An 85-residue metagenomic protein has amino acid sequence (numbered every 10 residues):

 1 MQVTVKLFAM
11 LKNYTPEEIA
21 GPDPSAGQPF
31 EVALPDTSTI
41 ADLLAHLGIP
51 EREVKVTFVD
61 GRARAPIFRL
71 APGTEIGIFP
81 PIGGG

Functional and structural regions predicted by a protein language model:
M1-G84: Ubiquitin-like/PB1-type beta-grasp interaction modules and other compact soluble beta-rich domains
